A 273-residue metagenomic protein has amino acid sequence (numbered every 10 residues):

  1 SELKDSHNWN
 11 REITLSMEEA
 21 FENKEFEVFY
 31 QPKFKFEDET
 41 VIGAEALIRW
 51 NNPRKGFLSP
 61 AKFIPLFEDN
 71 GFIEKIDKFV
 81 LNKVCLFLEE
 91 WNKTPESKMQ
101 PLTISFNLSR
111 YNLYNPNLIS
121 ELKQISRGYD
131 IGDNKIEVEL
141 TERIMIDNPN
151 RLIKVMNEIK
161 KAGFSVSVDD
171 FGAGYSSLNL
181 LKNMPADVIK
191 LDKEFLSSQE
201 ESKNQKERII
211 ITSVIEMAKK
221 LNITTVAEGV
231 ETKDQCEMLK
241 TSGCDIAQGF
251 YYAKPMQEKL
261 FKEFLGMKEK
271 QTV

Functional and structural regions predicted by a protein language model:
E2-L66, N107, V168, A227 (+1 more regions): Active-site core of bacterial EAL-family cyclic-dinucleotide phosphodiesterase domains
L3, G71-F72: Catalytic-site/binding-pocket detector for metal-dependent nucleotidyl cyclases and the c-di-GMP signaling machinery
D5, F36-E37, P53-R54, S109-P116 (+2 more regions): EAL-family c-di-GMP phosphodiesterase catalytic domain
F26, A44, I131, F164 (+1 more regions): Short glycine/serine/threonine/alanine-rich loop segments
F36-E45, F72-L152, G229: Catalytic core of bacterial c-di-GMP phosphodiesterases, primarily the EAL and HD-GYP domains, capturing alpha-helical
A46, K62, L66-F67, V80-L88 (+4 more regions): Structural preference for long, well-ordered alpha-helical segments in enzyme cores
I64-P65, E74, I153, N157 (+1 more regions): Conserved long alpha-helical elements within nucleotide-processing catalytic cores of c-di-GMP signaling and class III
